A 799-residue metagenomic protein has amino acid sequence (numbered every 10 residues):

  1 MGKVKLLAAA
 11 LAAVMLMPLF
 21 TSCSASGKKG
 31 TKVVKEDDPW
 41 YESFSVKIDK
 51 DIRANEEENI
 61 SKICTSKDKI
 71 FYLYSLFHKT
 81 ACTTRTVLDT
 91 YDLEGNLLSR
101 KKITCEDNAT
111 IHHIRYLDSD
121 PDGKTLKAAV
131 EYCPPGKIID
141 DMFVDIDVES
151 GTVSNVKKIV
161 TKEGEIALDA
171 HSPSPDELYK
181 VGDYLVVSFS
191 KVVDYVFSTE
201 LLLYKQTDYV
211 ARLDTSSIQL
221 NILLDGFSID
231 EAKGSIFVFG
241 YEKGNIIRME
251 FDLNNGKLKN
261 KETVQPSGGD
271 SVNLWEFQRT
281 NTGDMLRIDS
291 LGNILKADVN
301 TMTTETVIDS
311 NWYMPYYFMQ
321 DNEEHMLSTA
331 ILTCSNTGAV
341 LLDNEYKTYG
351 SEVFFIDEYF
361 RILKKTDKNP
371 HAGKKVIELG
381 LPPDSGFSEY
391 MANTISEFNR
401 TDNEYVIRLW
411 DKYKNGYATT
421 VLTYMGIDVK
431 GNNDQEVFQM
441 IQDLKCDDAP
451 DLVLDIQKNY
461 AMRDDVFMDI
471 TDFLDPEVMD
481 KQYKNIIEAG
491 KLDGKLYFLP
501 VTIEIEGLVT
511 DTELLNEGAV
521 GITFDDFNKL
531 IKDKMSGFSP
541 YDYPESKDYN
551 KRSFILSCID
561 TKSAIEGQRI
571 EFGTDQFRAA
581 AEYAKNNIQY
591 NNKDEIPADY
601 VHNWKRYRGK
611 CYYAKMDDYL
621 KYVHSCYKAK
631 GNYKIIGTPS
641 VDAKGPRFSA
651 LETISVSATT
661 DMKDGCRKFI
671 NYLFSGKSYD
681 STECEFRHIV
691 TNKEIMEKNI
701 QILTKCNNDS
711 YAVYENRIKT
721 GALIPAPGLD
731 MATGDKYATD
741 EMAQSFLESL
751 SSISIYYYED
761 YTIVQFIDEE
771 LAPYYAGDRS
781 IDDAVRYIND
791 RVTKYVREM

Functional and structural regions predicted by a protein language model:
E56-C64, N108-S119, G164-K180, Q219-A232 (+2 more regions): Repeated scaffold domains used in trafficking and secretory/extracellular systems, primarily beta-propellers
T65, E582-Y672, G676-I695: Extracytoplasmic/periplasmic substrate-binding proteins
D92, L98, D147, K491-I596 (+2 more regions): Helix-loop-helix "hinge/cap" segment bordering the ligand-binding cleft or interdomain interface
E345, L514, S536, N671-E715: Periplasmic-binding protein-like
G373-G386, Y405-K412, L452, Y497: Short, well-ordered beta-strand elements
K412-Q482: Extracytoplasmic "Venus flytrap"/periplasmic binding protein-like
D455-G507, I522-D525, K634-P639: Hinge/lid segment of periplasmic solute-binding proteins
A712-V792: C-terminal capping/gating helix-and-loop segments adjacent to ligand/active sites or protein-protein/ligand interfaces
